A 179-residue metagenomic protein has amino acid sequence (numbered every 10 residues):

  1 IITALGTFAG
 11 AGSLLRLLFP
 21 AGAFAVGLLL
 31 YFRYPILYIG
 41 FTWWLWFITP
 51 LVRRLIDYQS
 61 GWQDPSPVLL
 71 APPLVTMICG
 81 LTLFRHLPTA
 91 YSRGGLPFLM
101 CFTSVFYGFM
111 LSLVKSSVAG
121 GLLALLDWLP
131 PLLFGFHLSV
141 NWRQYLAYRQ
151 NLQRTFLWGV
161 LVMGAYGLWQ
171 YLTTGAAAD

Functional and structural regions predicted by a protein language model:
I1-R85, F106-L111: N-terminal signal-anchor transmembrane segment
I2-A4, Y38, T42-W46, M100 (+2 more regions): Hydrophobic alpha-helical membrane-embedded or membrane-associated segments
G27-P35, H86-R93, V162-A176: Alpha-helical transmembrane segments of integral membrane proteins, especially early/N-terminal helices
L30-W44, L87-C101, Y148-F156: Membrane-interfacial loop-to-transmembrane alpha-helix junctions, especially the N-terminal start
R53-L55, F109-A119, V162-D179: Membrane-interfacial helix-loop-helix modules of multi-pass inner-membrane proteins that assemble, modify, or transport
I56, L83-T89, V114, V140-L146 (+1 more regions): Juxtamembrane transmembrane-helix termini
Q63-M77, G95-F109, S116-V140, V160: Aromatic-anchored transmembrane helix interface
G135-Q153: Cytoplasmic juxtamembrane interface segments
